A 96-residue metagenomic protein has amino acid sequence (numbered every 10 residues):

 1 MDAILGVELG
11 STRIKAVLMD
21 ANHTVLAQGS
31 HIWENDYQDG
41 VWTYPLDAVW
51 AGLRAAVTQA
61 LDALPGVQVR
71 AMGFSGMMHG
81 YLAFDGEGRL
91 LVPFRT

Functional and structural regions predicted by a protein language model:
M1-P93: N-terminal glycine/serine-rich phosphate-binding loop of ATP-dependent small-molecule kinases, especially carbohydrate
